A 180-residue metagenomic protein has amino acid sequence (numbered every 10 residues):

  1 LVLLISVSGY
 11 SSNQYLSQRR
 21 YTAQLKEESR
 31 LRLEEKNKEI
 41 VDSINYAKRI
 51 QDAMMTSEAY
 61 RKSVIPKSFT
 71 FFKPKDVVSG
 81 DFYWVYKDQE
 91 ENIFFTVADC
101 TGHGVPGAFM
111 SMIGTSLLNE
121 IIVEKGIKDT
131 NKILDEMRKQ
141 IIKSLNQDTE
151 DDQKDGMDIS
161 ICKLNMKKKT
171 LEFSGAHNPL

Functional and structural regions predicted by a protein language model:
L1-K26: Alpha-helical transmembrane signal-anchor helices
E27-L180: … and, occasionally, acidic/histidine-rich disordered N-termini of signaling adaptors
